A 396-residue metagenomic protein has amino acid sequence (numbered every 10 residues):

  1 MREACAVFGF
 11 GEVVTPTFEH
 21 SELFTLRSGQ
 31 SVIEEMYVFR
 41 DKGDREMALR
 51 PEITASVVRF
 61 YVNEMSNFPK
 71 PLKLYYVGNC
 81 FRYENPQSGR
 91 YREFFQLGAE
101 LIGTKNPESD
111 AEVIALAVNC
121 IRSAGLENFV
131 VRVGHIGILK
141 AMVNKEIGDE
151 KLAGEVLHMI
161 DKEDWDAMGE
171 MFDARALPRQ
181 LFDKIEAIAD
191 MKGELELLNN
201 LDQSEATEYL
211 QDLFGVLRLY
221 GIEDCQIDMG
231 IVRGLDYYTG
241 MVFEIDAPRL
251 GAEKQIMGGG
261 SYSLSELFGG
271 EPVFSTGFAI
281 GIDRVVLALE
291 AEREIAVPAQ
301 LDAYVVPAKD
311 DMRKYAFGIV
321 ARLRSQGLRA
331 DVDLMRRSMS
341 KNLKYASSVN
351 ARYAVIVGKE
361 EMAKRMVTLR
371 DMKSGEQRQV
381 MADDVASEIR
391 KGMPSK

Functional and structural regions predicted by a protein language model:
M1-F10, E19-E22, T54-N67, K73-E127 (+2 more regions): Positively charged, Gly/Ser-enriched RNA/tRNA-binding surfaces
T17-M47, R90: Polyanion/phosphate-binding surface patch
E35-G43, G148-G169, A247: Acidic, His- and aromatic-enriched active-site or binding-groove loops in soluble protein domains that engage sugars
Y91-L97, V133-A141: Short, conserved phosphate-binding/catalytic loop or strand-edge motifs used in phosphoryl-/nucleotidyl-transfer
N128-I138, V156, Q226-V232: Short, surface-exposed recognition loops or helix-turn segments adjacent to catalytic cores
N144: Extended, highly charged clamp/arch subdomains and adjacent linkers that form or line substrate-binding channels
